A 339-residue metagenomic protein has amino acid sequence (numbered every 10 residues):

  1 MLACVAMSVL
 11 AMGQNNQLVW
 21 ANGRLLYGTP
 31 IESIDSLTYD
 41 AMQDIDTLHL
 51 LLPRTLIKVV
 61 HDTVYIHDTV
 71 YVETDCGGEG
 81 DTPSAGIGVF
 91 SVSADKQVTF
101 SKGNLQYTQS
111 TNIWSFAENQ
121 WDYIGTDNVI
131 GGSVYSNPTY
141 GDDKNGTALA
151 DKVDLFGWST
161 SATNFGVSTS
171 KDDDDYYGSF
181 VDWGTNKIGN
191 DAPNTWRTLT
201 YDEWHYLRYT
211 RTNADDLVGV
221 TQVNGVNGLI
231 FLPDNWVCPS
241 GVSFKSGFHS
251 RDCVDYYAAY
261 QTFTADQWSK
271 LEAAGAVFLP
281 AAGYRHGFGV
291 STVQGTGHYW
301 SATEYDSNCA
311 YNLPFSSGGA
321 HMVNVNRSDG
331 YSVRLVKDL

Functional and structural regions predicted by a protein language model:
M1-Q17: Bacterial Sec-dependent N-terminal signal peptides
A11-N15, M42-I45, P83-I87, N308: A short, compositionally biased
N15-P30, I87-D95, P233: Short N-terminal segments immediately surrounding and downstream of signal-peptide cleavage
A21-D46: N-terminal targeting signals for Sec/Tat export/insertion, comprising classic cleavable signal peptides
L26-E32, H61, G247, N312-F315: Short amphipathic beta-strand/extended segments with alternating polar/hydrophobic composition
S36, T47, D62-T63, T69 (+3 more regions): Coil residues (strongly favoring Ser/Thr
Q43-G78: Collagen/collagen-like triple-helix sequence repeat recognition
G77-L339: Conserved positions within compact, well-structured domain cores
